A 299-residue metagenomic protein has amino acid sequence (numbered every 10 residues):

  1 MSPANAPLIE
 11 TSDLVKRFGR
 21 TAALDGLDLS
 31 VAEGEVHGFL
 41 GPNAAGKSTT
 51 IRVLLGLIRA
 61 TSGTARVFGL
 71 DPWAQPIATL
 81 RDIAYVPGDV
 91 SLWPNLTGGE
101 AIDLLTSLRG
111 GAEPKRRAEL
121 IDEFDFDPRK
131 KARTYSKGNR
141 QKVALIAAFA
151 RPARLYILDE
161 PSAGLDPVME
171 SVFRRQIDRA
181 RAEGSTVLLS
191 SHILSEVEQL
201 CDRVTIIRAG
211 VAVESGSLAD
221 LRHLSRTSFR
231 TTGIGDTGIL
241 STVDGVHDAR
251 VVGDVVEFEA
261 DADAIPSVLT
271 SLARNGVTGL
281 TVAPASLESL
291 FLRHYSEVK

Functional and structural regions predicted by a protein language model:
P3, A260-K299: C-terminal coupling/interaction segments
A6-T11, K16-R208, V213-E214: ABC transporter nucleotide-binding domains
V15, G99, L194, C201 (+3 more regions): Alpha-helix N-cap/helix-start and coil->helix boundary motif
E35, A101, R116, L120 (+5 more regions): Hydrophobic alpha-helical segments typical of transmembrane helices and their membrane-interface/capping positions
I102, V255, V277-G279: Short active-site oxyanion
K130, V246-A249, T278-T281: A short linear hydrophobic-aromatic micro-motif
F173-E259, S289: ABC transporter nucleotide-binding domain
